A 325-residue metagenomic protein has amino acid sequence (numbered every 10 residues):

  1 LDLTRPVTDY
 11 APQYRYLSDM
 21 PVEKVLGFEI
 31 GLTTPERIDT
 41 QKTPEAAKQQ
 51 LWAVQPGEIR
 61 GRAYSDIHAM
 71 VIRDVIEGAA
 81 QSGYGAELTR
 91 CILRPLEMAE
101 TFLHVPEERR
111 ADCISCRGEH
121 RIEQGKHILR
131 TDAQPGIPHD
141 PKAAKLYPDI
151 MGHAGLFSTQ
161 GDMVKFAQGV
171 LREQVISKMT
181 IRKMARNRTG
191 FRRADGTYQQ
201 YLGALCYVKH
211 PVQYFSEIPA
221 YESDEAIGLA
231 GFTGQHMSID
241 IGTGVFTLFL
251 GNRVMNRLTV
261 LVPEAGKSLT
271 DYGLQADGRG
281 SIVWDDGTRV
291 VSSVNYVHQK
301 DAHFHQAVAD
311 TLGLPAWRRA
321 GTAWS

Functional and structural regions predicted by a protein language model:
L1-L3: Active-site-adjacent, His/Asp/Glu-enriched structural segments that form or flank metal-binding and acid/base networks
P6-Y16: Acidic helix-start/capping segments at beta-turn-to-alpha-helix junctions
R15-D224: Short, surface-exposed loop or secondary-structure junction motifs that flank catalytic or metal-binding residues
R172, N187-R192, P211-Q213, R257-S325: Short, gly/Ser/Thr-rich active-site loops of penicillin-recognizing serine hydrolases
A220-A226, E264-K267: Short intrinsically disordered coil segments
A226-G228, T233-F246, N256: Short, surface-exposed beta-strand/loop micro-motifs that present aromatic residues
